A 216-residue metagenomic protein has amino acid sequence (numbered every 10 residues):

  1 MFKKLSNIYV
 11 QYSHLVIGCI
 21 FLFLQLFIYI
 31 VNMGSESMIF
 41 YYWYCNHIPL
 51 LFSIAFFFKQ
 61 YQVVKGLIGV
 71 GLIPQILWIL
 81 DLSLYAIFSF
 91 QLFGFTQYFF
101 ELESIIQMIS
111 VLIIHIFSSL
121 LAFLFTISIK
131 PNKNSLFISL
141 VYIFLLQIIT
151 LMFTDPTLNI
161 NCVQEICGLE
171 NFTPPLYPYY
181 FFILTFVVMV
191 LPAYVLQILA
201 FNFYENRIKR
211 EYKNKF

Functional and structural regions predicted by a protein language model:
M1-C19: N-terminal membrane topogenic signal
K4-Y9, A55-I68, I127-F137, N206-R207: Membrane-interface helix-boundary motifs at transmembrane edges
I20-I30, L72-S83, Y142-T154: Aromatic-anchored segments of alpha-helical transmembrane domains
Y29-M38: Short, hydrophobic transmembrane alpha-helix segments
Y41-I54, L112-F117: Membrane-embedded alpha-helical segments of multi-pass membrane proteins, especially the transmembrane helices
L67-G69, L77-I143: Membrane-proximal helix-loop-helix units in multi-pass membrane proteins
F117-S135, V188-I208: Transmembrane alpha-helical segments in integral membrane proteins
F153-Y194: Membrane-interface transmembrane-helix boundary segments in multi-pass integral membrane proteins
